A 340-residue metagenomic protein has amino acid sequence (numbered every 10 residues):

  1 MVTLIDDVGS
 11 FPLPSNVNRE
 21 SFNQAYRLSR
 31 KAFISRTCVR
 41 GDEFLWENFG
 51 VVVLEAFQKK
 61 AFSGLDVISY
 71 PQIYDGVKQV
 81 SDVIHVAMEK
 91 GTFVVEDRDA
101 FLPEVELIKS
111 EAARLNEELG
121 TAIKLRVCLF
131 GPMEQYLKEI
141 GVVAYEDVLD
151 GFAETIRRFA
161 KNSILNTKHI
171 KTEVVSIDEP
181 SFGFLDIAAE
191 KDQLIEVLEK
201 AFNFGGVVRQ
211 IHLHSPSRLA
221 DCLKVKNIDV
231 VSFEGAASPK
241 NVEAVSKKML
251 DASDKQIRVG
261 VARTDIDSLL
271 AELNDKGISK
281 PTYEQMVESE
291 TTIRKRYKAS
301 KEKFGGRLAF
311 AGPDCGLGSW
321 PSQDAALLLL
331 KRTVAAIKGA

Functional and structural regions predicted by a protein language model:
M1-V83, V208, S300, L330 (+1 more regions): N-terminal basic, low-complexity leaders that serve as flexible interaction/assembly modules and, when applicable, as
I34-V52, E139-E154, R209-L213, E284-E288: Active-site mouth loops of central-metabolism enzymes
F44-F49, V67-D97, V174-D186, W320-P321: Glycine-rich, proline-tolerant flexible connector loops at the mouths of alpha/beta enzymes
V52-G64, E104-T121, R157-I170, E243-A252 (+1 more regions): Short amphipathic alpha-helices and their capping/turn segments at secondary-structure boundaries
Q79-L165: Active-site-proximal, glycine-rich beta->alpha crossover segments in alpha/beta enzymes that shape flexible
V94-E118, E190-V207, L330-A340: Alpha-helix-loop-beta-strand connector modules within alpha/beta enzyme cores
G120-V127, L137-D267: Active-site loop segments of alpha/beta catalytic cores
K226-G339: Catalytic-face loop-and-helix region of soluble metabolic enzyme cores
